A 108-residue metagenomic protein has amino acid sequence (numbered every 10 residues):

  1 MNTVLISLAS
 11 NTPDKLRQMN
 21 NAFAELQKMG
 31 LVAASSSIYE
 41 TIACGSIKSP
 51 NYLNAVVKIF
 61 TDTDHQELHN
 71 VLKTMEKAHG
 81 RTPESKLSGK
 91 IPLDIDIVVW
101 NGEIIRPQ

Functional and structural regions predicted by a protein language model:
M1-M29, S36-I42: N-terminal beta1-alpha1 ligand-phosphate binding loop
A9, F60-D62: Solvent-exposed residues in well-ordered beta-strands and their adjoining turns, especially edge/terminal strands
P13, S36, A43-N51, T63-Q108: Flexible, gly/pro- and Lys/Arg-enriched active-site loops
G30-L31, T61: A generic structural motif
